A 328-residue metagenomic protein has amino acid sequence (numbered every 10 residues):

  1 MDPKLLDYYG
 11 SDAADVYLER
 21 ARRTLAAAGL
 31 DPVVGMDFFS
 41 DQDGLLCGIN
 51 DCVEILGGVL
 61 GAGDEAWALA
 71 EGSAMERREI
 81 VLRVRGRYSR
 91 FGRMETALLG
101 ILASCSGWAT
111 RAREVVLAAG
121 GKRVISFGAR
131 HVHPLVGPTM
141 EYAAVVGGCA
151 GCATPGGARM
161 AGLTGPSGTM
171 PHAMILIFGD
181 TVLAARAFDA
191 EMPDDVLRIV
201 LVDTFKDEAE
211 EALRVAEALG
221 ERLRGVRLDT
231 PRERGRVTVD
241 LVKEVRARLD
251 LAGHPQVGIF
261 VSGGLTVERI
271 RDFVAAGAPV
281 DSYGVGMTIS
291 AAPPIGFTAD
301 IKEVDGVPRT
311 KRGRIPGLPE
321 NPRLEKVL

Functional and structural regions predicted by a protein language model:
M1-G156, M160-D194, R222, T298-L328: Ordered alpha/beta subdomains of enzyme catalytic regions
H172-L328: Glycine-rich phosphate/ribose-binding loops and adjacent secondary-structure elements that form binding surfaces
